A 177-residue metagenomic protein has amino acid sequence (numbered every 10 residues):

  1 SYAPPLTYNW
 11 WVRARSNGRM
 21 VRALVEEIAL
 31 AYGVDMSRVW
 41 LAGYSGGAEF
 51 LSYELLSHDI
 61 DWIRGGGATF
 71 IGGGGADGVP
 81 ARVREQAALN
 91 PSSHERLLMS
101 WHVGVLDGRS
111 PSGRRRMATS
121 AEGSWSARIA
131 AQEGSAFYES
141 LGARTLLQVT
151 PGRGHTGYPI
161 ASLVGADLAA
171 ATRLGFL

Functional and structural regions predicted by a protein language model:
S1-P4: Conserved alpha/beta-hydrolase
L6-A14, S120-S124: Second-shell loop/turn segments in exported
W10-G33: Alpha/beta-hydrolase active-site loop
R19-R22, E49, I129-Q132: A structural signal for well-ordered alpha-helical segments within the folded catalytic domains of diverse enzymes
L30-A31, S37-S93: Primarily recognizes the serine-hydrolase "nucleophile elbow" in alpha/beta-hydrolase and SGNH/GDSL folds
G66-R173: The feature captures the conserved acid-bearing segment of alpha/beta-hydrolase catalytic domains
